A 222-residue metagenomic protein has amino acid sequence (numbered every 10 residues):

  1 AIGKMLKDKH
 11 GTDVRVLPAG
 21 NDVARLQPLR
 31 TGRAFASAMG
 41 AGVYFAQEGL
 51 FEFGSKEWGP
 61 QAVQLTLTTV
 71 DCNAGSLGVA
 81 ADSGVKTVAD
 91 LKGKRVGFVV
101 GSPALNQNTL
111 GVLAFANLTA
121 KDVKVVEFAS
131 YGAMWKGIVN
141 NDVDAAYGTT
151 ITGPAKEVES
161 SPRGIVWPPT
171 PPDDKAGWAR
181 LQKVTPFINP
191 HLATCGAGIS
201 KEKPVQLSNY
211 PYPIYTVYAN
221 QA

Functional and structural regions predicted by a protein language model:
A1-R15, C72-D144, I151-G153: Bilobed "Venus flytrap"/periplasmic-binding protein-like clamshell domains and structurally analogous long
G3-K4, R15-E57, V85-K86, G132-G137 (+1 more regions): Pocket-flanking alpha-helical
K7-H10, R25-P28, Y44, E57-G59 (+4 more regions): Extended interaction regions within the primary functional domain
G11, N21-A24, T31-A34, P60-Q61 (+4 more regions): Extracytoplasmic
A36-G75, A114, V166-L181: Conserved hydrophobic/amphipathic secondary-structure segments that form or flank ligand- or partner-binding grooves
A41, E52, S83, K121 (+2 more regions): Pocket-lining segment of extracytoplasmic ligand-binding domains
T69, V88-D90, L207-P213: Short, flexible turn/loop "capping" segments at secondary-structure junctions
